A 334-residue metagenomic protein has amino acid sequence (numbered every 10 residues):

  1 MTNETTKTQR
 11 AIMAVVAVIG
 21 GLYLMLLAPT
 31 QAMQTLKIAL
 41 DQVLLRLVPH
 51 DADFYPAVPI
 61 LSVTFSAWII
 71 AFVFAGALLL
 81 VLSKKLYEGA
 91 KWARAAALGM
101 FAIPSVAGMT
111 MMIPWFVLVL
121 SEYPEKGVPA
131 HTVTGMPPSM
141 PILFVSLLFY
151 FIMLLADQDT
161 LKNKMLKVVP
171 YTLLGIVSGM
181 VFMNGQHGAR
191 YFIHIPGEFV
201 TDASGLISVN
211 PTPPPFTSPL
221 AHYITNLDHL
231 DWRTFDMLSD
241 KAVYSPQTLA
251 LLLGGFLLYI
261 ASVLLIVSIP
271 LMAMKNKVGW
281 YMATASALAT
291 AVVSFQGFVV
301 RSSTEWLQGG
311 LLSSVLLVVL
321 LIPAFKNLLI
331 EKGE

Functional and structural regions predicted by a protein language model:
M1-E334: Topology signature of small-to-medium multi-pass alpha-helical membrane proteins
